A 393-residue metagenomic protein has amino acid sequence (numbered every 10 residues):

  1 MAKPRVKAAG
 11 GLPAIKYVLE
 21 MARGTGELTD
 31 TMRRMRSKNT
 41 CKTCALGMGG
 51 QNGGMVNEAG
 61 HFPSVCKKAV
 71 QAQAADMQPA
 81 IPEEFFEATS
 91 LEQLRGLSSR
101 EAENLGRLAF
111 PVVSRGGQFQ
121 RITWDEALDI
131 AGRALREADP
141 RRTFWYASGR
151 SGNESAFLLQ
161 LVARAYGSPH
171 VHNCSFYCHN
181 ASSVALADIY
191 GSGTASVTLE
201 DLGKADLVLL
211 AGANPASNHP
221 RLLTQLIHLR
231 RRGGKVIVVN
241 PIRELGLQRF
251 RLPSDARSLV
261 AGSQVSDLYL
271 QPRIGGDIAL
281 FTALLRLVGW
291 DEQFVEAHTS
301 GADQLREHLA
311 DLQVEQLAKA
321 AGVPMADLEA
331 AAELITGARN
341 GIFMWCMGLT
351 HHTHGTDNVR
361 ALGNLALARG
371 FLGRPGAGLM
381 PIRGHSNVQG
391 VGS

Functional and structural regions predicted by a protein language model:
M1, M21, M32-M35, M48 (+7 more regions): Detector for methionine-enriched segments
M1-G50, E58-A59: Intrinsically disordered, low-structural-confidence terminal and linker regions
M1-P13, G106-S393: Cofactor-pocket helix-loop regions in the catalytic cores of large enzyme subunits
L28-Q51, F62-Q160, A185: Iron-sulfur-cluster electron-transfer modules
